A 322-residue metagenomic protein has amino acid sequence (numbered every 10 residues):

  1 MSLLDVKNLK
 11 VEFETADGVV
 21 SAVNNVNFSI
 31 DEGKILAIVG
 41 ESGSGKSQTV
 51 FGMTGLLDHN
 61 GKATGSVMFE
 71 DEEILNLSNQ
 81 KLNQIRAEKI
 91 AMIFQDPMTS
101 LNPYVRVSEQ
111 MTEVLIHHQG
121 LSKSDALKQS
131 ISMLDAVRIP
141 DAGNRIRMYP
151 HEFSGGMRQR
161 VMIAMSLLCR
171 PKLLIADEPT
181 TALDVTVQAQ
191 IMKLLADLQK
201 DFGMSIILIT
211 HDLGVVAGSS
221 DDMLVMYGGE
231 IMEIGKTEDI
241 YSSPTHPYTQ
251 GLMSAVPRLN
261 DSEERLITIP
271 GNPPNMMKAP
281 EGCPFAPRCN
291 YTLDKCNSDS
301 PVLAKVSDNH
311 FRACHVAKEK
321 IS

Functional and structural regions predicted by a protein language model:
L3, E12-N25, L56-K62, S78-K81 (+3 more regions): A short, flexible loop at the N-terminus of ABC-type nucleotide-binding domains that lies
N60, I74-A91, H117, D239-P244 (+1 more regions): ABC ATPase NBD coupling module
A63-E73: Conserved ABC transporter NBD signature motif
E73, D125-N144, M253: Conserved ABC ATPase "signature" region
P140-G143, I234-S322: Short catalytic/signature loops enriched in Gly
L168-K172: A short, proline-enriched helix->beta-strand linker immediately N-terminal to the Walker B motif in ABC-type P-loop
I175-P179, L183-E264: P-loop NTP-binding/switch modules centered on Walker-like glycine-rich loops
